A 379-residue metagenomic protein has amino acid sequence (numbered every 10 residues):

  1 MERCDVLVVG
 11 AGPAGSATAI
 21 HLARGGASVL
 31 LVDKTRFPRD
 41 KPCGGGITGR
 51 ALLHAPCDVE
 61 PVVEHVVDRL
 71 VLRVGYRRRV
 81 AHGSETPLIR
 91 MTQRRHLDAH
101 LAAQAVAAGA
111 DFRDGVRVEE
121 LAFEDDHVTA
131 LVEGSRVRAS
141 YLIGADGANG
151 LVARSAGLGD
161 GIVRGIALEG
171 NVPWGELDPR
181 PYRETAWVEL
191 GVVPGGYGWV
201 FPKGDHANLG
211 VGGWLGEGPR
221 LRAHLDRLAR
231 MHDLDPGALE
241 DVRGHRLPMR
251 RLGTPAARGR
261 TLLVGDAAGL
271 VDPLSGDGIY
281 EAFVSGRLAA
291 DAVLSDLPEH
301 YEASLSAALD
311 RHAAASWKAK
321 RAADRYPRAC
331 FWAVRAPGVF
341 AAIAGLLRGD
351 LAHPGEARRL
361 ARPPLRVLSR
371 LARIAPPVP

Functional and structural regions predicted by a protein language model:
M1-A14: Beta1/beta-strand and adjacent pyrophosphate-binding region of the FAD-binding site in flavoprotein oxidoreductases
G12-P13, R36-P38, G147, Y280: Residue-level detector of alpha-helix initiation sites
I20-P42: Glycine-rich FAD pyrophosphate-binding loop
G25, Q104-G237: Predominantly flavin-linked oxidoreductase catalytic cores and closely associated redox partners
T48-H100, F123: A conserved beta-strand/loop capping segment in the N-terminal third of enzymes that catalyze redox or closely related
A99, D114-V116, R243: Short loop/edge segments at beta-strand edges and connector loops that shape dinucleotide/nucleotide cofactor-binding
E120, R136, L215-A292, H300-Y301: FAD/FMN-dependent oxidoreductases across multiple families
D291-P379: C-terminal helical "tail/cap" subdomain of flavin- and related membrane-associated enzymes
